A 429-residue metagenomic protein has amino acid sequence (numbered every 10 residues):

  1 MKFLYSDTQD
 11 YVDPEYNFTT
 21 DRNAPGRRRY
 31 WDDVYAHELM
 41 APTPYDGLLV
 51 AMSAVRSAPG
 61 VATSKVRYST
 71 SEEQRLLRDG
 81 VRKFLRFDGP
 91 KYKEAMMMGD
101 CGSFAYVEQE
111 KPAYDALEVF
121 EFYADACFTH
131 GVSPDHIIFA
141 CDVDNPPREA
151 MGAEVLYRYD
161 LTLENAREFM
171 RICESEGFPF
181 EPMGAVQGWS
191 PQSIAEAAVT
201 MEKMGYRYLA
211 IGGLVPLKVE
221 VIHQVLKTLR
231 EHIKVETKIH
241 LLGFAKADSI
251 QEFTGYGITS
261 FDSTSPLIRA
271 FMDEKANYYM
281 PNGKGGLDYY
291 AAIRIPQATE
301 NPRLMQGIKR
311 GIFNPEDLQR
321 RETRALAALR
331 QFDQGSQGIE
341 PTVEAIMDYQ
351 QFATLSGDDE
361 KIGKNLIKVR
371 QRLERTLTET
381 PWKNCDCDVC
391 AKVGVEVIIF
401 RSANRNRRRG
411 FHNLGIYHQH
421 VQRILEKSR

Functional and structural regions predicted by a protein language model:
M1-E174, D333-R370, R429: Non-catalytic, usually N-terminal nucleic-acid engagement modules in DNA/RNA processing proteins
K2, E176-E344: Glycine-rich phosphate/ribose-binding loops and adjacent secondary-structure elements that form binding surfaces
V55-R56, S103-A105, H136-F139, W189-P191 (+4 more regions): Short, solvent-exposed loop/turn segments at secondary-structure junctions
G89-K91, E176, I233, E379: A generic structural signal for short, solvent-exposed coil/turn residues that cap or connect secondary-structure
E154-F169, S193, G410-V421: Charged, low-complexity, helix-prone segments enriched in Lys/Glu/Asp/Gln
K275-R429: C-terminal accessory extensions appended to soluble enzyme cores
